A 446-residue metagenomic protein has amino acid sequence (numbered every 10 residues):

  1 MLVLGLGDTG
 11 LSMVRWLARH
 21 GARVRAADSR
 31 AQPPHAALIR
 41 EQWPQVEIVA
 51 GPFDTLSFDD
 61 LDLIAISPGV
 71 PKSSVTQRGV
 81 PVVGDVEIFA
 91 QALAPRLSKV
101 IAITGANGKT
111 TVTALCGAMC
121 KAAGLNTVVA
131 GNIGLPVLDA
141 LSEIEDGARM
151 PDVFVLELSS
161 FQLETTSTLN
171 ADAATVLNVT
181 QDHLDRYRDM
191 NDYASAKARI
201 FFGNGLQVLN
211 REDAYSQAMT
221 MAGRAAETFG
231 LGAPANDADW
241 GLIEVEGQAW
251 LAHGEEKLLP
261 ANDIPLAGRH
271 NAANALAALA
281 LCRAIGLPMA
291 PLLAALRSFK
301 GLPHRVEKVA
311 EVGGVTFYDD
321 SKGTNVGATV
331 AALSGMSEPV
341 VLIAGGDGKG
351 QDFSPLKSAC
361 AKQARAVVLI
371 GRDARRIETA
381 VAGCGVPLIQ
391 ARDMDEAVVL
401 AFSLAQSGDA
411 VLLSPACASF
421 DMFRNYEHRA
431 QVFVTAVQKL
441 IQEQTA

Functional and structural regions predicted by a protein language model:
M1-G5, A344: Conserved N-terminal Rossmann-fold NAD(P)-binding element of oxidoreductases
L4-A102, A123, A290-P291, R297 (+3 more regions): Short, basic phosphate-binding NTP loop
D8, N107-T111, A272, L276: Residue-level detector of alpha-helix initiation sites
S12-H20, L259-A364, T379-A382: Nucleotide phosphate-binding/pyrophosphate-handling subdomain across enzymes that bind or process nucleotide phosphates
A18, L56-L61, P68, K72-R211 (+3 more regions): Phosphate-binding loop of NTP-binding sites
R23-R30, V208-R211, V341-A344, Q363-D373: Short internal beta-strands
D28, V49-P52, V83-I88, V128-A130 (+6 more regions): Beta-strand->loop->alpha-helix junctions that form or flank phosphate-binding loops in nucleotide-handling enzymes
A36-Q42, S354-D409, T445: C-terminal helical cap/extension that packs against the catalytic core of soluble nucleotide-cofactor enzymes
